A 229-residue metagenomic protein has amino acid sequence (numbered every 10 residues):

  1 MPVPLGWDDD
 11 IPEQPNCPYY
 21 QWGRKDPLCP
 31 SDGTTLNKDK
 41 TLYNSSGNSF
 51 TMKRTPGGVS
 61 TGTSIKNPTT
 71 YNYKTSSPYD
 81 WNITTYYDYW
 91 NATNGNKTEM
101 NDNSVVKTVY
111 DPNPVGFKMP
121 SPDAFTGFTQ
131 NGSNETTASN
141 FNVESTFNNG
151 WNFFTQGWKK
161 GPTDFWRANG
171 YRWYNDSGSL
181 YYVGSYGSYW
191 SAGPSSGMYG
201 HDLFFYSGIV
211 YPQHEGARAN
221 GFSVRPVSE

Functional and structural regions predicted by a protein language model:
M1-Y87, D123: A short glycine-rich, aromatic-capped structural motif
V3-D9, P18-Q21, T70, T75-E229: C-terminal, surface-exposed recognition/capping segments
